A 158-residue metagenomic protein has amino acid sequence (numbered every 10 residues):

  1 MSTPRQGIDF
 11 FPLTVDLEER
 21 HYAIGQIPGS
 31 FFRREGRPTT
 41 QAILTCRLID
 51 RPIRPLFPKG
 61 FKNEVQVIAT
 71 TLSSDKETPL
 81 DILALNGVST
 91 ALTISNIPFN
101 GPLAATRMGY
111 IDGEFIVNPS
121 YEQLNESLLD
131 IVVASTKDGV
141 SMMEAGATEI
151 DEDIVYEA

Functional and structural regions predicted by a protein language model:
M1, F10-P12, Q66, G101-A105 (+1 more regions): Gly/Lys-enriched N-terminal cap/neck module of very large, oligomeric protein machines
M1-V65, T71-T78, K137, E144: Glycine-rich, flexible beta-strand/loop modules in the N-terminal catalytic cores of phosphate-handling
H21-A23, P38-A42, A91-S95, D130-V133 (+1 more regions): Glycine-rich loops and low-complexity Gly/Arg-rich segments that provide flexible linkers or classic glycine-based
S30-F32, L83, Y121-E122: Short intrinsically disordered coil segments
P38-I43, E77-D81, L103-T106, G113-I116: N-terminal start-of-chain detector that recognizes signal peptides and the immediate post-cleavage beginning
C46, D81-L85, E152-Y156: Amphipathic alpha-helical transducer elements in NTP-driven molecular machines
I49, N63-F99, A104-T106: Glycine-rich anion/phosphate-binding loop at the beta-strand->alpha-helix junction
N96-A158: Mobile "lid/hinge" segments at catalytic clefts and subdomain interfaces of large enzymes
